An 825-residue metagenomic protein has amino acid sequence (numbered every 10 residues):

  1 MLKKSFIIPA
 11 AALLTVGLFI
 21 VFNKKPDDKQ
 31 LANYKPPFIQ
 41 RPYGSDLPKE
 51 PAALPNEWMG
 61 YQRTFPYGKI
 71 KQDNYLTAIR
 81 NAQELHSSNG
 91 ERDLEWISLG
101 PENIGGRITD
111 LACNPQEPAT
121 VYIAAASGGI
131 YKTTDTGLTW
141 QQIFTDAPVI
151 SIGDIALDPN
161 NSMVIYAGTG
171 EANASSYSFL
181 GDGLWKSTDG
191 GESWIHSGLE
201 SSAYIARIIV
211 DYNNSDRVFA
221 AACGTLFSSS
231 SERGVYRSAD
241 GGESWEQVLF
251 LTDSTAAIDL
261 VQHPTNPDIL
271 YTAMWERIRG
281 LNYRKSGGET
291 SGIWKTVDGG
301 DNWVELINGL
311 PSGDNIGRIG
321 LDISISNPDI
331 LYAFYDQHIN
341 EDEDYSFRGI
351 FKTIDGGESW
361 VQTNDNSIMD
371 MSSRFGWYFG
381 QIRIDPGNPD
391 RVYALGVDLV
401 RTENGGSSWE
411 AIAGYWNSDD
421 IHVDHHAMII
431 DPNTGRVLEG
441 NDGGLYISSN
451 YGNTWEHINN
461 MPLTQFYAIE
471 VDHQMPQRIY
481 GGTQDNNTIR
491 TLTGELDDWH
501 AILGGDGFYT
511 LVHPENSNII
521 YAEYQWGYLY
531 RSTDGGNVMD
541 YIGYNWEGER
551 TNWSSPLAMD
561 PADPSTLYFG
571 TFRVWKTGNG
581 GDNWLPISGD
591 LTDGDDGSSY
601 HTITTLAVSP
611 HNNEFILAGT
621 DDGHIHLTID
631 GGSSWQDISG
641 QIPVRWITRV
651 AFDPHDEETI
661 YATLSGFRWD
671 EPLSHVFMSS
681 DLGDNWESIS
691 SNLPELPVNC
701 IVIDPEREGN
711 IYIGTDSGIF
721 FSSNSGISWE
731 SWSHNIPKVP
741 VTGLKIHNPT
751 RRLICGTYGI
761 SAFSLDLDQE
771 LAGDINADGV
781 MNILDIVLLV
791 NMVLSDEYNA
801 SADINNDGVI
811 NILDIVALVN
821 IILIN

Functional and structural regions predicted by a protein language model:
M1-A11: N-terminal Sec-pathway targeting helices
L2, F22-K24: Transmembrane helical bundles and short interhelical boundary loops of multi-pass, membrane-embedded
P9-I20: Hydrophobic membrane-insertion alpha-helices, especially the h-region of bacterial N-terminal signal peptides
P26-Q769: Beta-propeller blade termini and top-face loops
A772: EF-hand Ca2+-binding helix-loop-helix modules
I775-Y798, N806-N825: Alpha-helical segments with a strong preference for the paired helices of cellulosomal dockerin domains
